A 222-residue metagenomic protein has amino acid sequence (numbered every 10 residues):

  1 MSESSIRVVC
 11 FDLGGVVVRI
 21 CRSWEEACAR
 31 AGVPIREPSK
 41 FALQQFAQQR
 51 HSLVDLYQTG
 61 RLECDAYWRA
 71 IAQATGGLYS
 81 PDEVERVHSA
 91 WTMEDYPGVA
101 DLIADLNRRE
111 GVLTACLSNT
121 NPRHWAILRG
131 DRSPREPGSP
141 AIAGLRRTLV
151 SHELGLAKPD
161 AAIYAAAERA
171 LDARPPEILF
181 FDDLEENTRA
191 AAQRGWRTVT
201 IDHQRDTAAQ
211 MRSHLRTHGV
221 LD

Functional and structural regions predicted by a protein language model:
S2-V9, A104, N121-D222: Asp-based, Mg2+/Mn2+-dependent phosphohydrolase catalytic module
E3-D101, N121-W125: N-terminal helical cap/lid subdomain that shapes the substrate entry/recognition surface in HAD-like hydrolases
D12-G15, G60, L106, C116 (+2 more regions): Generic structural signal for small/hydrophobic residues in well-ordered secondary structure, especially within
A29, Q58, Q73, R108 (+3 more regions): Short polybasic/polar patches that bind polyanions
V33, G77, V112, A173 (+1 more regions): Short glycine/serine/threonine/alanine-rich loop segments
R36, S80, T114-A115, P176 (+1 more regions): A local structural micro-motif
G98-E110: Catalytic-core regions built around general acid/base machinery
G111-L117, N121-P122: Structured, non-catalytic alpha/beta "coupling" segments that mediate domain-domain communication and provide generic
